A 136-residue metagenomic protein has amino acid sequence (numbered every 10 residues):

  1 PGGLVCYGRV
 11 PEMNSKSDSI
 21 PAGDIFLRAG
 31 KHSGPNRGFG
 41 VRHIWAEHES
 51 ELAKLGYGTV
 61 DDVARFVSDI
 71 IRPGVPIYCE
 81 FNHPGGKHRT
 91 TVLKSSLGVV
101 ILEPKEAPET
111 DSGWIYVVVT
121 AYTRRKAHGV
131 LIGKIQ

Functional and structural regions predicted by a protein language model:
P1-Q136: Ribonuclease/tRNase effector modules and their secretory precursors
